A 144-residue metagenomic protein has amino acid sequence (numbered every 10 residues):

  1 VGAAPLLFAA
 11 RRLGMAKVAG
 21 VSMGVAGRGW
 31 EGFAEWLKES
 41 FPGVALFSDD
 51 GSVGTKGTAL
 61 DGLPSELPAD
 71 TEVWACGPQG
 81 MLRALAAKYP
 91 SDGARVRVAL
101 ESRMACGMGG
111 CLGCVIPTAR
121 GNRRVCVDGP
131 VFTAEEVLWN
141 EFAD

Functional and structural regions predicted by a protein language model:
V1-E101: FNR/FR-type flavoprotein reductase catalytic core
A3-F8, Q79-M81, E101-V131: Local cysteine-cluster metal-coordination motifs and their immediate loop/turn environment, predominantly Fe-S cluster
L13-A16, A34, V115, G121 (+1 more regions): Hydrophobic alpha-helical segments
E31-E35, T55-D61, M108-C114, V131-E136: Low-complexity, flexible helical/coil segments
A34, A86, R124-V127, W139: A generic "cationic amphipathic patch" detector
D70, V96, G121-N122, A143-D144: Short secondary-structure transition/capping segments
V127-D144: Short microdomains enriched in Cys/His and/or Lys/Arg
